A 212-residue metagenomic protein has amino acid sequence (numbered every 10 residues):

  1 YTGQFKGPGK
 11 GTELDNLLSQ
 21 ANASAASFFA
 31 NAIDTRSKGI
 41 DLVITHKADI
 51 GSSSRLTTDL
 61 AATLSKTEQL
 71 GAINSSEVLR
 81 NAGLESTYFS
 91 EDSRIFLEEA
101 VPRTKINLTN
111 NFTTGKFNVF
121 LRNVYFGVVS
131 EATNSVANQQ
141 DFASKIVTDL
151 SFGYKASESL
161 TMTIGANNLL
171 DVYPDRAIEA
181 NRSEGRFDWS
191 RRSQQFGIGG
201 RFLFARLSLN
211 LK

Functional and structural regions predicted by a protein language model:
Y1-T133: Gram-negative outer-membrane beta-barrel transporters
S27, V147, S190-R191: Short structured motifs
F29-T35, N138-A143, Q194-F196: Outer-membrane beta-barrel proteins
T35, T113, K145, K155-S157: A short, compositionally biased micro-patch
K38-L42, T104-L108, I146-F152, R201-L207: Hydrophobic, lipid-facing positions within transmembrane beta-strands of outer-membrane proteins
K66, N123-A132, G153-K212: C-terminal beta-signal and adjacent terminal beta-strands/loops of Gram-negative outer-membrane beta-barrel proteins
N123-V124, A132-S151: Generic long, charged, amphipathic alpha-helical segments
